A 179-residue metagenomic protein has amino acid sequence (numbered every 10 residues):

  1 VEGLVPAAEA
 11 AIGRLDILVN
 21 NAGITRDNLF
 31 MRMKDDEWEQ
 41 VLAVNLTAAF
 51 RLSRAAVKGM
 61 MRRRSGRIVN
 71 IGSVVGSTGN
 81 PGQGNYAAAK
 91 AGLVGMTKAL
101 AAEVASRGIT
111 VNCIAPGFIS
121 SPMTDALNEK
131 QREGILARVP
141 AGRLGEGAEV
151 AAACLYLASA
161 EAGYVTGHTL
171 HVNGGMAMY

Functional and structural regions predicted by a protein language model:
R14, V19, A105, T110 (+2 more regions): Short, small/polar-rich loop/turn modules that mediate ligand/substrate recognition or access, typified
L29-F30, E37-L42, T124, I135: Substrate-binding pocket helix/loop in short-chain dehydrogenase/reductase
S53, A89, T97: Active-site helix of classical SDR
K58, A102-S106, G163: Alpha-helical segment proximal to the catalytic Tyr-Lys
S73: Residue(s) in the substrate-gating loop at a strand-loop-helix junction that position the organic substrate next
T78, L155, T166-Y179: Short C-terminal tail/terminal secondary-structure segment of NAD(P)H-dependent dehydrogenase/reductase domains
V139-V150, E161: A conserved structural motif in NAD(P)-dependent oxidoreductases
